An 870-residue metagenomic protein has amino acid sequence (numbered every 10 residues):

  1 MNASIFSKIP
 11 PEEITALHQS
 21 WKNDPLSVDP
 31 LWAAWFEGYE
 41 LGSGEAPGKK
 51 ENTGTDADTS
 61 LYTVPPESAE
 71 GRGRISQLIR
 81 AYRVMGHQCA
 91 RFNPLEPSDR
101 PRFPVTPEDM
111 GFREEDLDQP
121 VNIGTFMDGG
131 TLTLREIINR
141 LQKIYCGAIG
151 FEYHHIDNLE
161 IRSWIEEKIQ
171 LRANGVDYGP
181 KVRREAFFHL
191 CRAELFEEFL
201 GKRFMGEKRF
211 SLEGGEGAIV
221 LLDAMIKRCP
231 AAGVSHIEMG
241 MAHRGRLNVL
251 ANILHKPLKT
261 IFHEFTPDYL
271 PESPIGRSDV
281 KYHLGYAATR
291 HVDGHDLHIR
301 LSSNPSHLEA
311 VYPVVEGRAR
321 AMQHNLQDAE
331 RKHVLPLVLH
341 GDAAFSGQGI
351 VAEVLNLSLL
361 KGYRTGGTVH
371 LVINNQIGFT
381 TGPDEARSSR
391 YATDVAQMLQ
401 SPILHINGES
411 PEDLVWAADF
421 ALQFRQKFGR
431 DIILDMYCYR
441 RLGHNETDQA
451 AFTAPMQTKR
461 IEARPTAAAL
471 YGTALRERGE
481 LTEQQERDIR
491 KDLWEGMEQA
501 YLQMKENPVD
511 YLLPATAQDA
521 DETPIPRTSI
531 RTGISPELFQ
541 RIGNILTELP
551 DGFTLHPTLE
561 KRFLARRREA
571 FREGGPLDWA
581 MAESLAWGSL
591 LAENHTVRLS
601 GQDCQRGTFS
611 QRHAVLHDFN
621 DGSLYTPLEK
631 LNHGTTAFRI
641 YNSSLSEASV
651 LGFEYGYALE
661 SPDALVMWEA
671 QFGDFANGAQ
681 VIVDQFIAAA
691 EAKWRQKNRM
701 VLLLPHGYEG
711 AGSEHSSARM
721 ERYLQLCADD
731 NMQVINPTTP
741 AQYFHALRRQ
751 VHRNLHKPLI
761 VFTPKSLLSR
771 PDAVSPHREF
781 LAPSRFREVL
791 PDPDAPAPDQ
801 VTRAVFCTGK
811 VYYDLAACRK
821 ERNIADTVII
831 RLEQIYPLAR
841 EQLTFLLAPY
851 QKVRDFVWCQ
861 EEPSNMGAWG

Functional and structural regions predicted by a protein language model:
M1-Y39, S43-E45: Subset of Sec-pathway N-terminal targeting signals
I5-K8, P66, R209-E216, H298-E309 (+12 more regions): Alpha-helix capping and helix-loop boundary segments enriched in small/acidic/polar residues
W35, Y39-G217, V234: Extended, charge-enriched "interface" segments that sit outside catalytic cores
E70-R80, H87-V121, E136-N139, E194 (+3 more regions): Flexible, glycine-rich loop/tail regions that form catalytic "lids" or insertion modules at the edges of active sites
L195, F199-K259, R567, D578-L591 (+2 more regions): Active-site pocket-lining segments that scaffold enzyme catalytic pockets across diverse folds
V220-V234, R320-R331, W587-E593, F653-S661 (+1 more regions): A short acidic-Thr-Gly-centered motif at the start of a beta-strand
S235-Q400, L404, F609-S661: Cofactor-binding active-site loop characterized by glycine-rich and histidine/acidic residues
G378-S389, Q397-I433, Y437-G443: Conserved phosphate-handling catalytic cores of large alpha/beta enzymes
